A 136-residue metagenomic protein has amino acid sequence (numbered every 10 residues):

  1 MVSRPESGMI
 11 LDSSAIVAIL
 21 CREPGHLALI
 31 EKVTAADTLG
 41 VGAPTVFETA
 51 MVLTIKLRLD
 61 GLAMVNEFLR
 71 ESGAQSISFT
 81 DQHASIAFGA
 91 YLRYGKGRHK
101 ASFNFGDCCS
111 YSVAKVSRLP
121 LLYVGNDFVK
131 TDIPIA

Functional and structural regions predicted by a protein language model:
M1-G8, Y111-A136: Acidic, PIN/NYN-like endoribonuclease modules and their adjacent C-terminal/linker elements
M1-V41, T54-L69: Short, well-structured N-terminal submotif of metal-dependent ribonuclease cores
S3, Q75-P120: Active-site neighborhoods of divalent-metal-dependent phosphate/nucleic-acid chemistry enzymes
I16-V17, V46, F128-V129: A generic structural signal for short hydrophobic patches within well-formed alpha-helices
G40, Q75-I77, A136: General small-molecule cofactor/ligand-binding pocket signal
V52, G73: Helix-loop "lid/cap" segments that line or gate small-molecule binding pockets
